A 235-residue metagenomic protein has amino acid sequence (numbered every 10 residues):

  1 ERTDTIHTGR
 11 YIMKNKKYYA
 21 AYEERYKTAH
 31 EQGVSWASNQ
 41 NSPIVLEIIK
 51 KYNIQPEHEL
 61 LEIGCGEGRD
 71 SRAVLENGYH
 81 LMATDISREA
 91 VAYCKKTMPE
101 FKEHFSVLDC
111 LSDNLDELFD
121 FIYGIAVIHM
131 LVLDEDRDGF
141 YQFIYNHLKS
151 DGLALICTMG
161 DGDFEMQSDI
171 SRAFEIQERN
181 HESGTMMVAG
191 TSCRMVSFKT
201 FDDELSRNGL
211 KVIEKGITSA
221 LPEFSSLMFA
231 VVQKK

Functional and structural regions predicted by a protein language model:
E1-D4: Acidic, Ala/Val/Gly-enriched low-complexity intrinsically disordered segments
G9, M13-P56, L61-N114, L153-K235: Class I (Rossmann-like) S-adenosyl-L-methionine-dependent methyltransferase catalytic domain, capturing the SAM-binding
E117: Structured loop/turn residues at beta-strand edges in well-structured enzyme cores
D120: Conserved acidic residues
Y123: A conserved beta-strand element that flanks and buttresses the S-adenosyl-L-methionine
A126-M130: Short catalytic micro-motifs in class I SAM-dependent methyltransferases
L133-E135: Conserved catalytic-core motifs of eukaryotic protein kinase domains, centered on the activation segment
D138-S150: A short glycine-rich, Lys/Arg-flanked "PGG" loop and its adjoining helix->strand segment in the class I
